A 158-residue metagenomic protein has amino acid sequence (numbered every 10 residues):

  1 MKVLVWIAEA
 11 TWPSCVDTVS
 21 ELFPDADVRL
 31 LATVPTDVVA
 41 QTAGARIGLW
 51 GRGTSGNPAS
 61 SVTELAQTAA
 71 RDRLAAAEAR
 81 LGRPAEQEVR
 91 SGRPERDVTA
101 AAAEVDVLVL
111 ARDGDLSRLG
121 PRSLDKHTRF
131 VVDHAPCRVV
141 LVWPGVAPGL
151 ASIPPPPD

Functional and structural regions predicted by a protein language model:
M1-G56, H134, P157-D158: Small/aliphatic-rich secondary-structure junction motif
W6-A10, A111-D113, W143-G145: Structural motif
W6-A8, A85-V89, S117-L119: Short, flexible loop segments at the rims of nucleotide/cofactor-binding pockets, characterized by
T11, E78-L108, V146-D158: Structural beta-alpha unit
C15-E21, D97-A101, H127: A short acidic, amphipathic alpha-helical/loop segment
R29-L31, E86-R90, V140-V142: General small-molecule cofactor/ligand-binding pocket signal
R52-D72: A short acidic, glycine-rich active-site loop that binds or catalyzes chemistry on phosphate/adenosine moieties
V109-H134, P148-A151: Glycine-rich, Arg-bearing micro-motifs that act as flexible, cationic patches
